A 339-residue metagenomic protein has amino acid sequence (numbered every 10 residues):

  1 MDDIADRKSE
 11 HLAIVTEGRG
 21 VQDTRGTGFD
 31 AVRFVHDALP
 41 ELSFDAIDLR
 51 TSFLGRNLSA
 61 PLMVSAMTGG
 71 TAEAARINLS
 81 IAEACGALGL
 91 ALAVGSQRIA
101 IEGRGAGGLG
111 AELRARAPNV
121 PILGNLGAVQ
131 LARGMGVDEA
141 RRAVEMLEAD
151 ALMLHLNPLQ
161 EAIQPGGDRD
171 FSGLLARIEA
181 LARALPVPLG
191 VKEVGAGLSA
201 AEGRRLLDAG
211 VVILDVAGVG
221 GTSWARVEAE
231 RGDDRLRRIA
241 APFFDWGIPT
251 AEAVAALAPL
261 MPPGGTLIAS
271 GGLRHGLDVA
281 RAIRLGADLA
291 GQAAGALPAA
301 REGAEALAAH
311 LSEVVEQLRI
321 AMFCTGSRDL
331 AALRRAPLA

Functional and structural regions predicted by a protein language model:
M1-D23, A241-I268, R274-A339: Alpha/beta catalytic cores of nucleotide-metabolism and tRNA/nucleoside-modifying enzymes
M1-L58: An N-cap/entry alpha-helix motif that binds or orients negatively charged groups
D45-L54, N78-E83, A106-R114, E139-A143: Short, charged beta->alpha transition segments
S52-G103: Active-site cofactor/substrate anionic-group-binding motifs, chiefly glycine- and Lys/Arg-rich phosphate-binding loops
M63-T68, S96, G124-A128, V187-L189: Short, basic, glycine/proline-bearing loop/turn elements
A75-R76, R104, G134, Q164-D168 (+1 more regions): Short, solvent-exposed loop/turn segments at secondary-structure boundaries
A82-E83, A87, A115-I122, V129-A269 (+1 more regions): Alpha/beta enzyme core
A87-A128: A gly/proline- and charged-residue-enriched helix-loop-helix capping module
